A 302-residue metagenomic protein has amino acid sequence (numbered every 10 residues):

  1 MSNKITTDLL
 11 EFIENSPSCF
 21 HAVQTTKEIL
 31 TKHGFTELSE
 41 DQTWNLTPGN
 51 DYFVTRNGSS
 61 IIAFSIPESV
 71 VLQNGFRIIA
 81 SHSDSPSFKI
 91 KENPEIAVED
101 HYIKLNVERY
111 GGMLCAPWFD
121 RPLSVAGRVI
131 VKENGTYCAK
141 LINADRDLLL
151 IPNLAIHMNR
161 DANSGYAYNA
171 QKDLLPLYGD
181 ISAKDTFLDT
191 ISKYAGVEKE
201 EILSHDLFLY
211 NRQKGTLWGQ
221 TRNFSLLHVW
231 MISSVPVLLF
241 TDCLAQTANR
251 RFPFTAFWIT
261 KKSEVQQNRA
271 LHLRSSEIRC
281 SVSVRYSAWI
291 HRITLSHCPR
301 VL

Functional and structural regions predicted by a protein language model:
M1-L302: N-terminal hydrophobic/helix-forming segments and targeting peptides
